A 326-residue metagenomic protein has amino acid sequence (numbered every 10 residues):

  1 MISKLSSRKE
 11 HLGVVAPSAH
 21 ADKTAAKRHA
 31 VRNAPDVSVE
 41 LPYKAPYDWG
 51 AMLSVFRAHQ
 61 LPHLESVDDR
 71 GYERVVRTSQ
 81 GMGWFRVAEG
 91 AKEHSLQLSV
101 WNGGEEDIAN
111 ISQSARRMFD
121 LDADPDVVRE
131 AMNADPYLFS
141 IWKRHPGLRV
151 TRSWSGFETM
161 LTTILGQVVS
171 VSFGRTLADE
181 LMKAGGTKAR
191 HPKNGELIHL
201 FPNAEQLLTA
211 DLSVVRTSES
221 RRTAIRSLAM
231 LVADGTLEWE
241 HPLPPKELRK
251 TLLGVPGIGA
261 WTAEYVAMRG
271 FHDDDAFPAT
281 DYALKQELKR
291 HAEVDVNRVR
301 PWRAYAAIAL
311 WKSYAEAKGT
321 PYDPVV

Functional and structural regions predicted by a protein language model:
M1-V326: HhH-family (HhH-GPD) DNA N-glycosylase catalytic core used in base-excision repair
